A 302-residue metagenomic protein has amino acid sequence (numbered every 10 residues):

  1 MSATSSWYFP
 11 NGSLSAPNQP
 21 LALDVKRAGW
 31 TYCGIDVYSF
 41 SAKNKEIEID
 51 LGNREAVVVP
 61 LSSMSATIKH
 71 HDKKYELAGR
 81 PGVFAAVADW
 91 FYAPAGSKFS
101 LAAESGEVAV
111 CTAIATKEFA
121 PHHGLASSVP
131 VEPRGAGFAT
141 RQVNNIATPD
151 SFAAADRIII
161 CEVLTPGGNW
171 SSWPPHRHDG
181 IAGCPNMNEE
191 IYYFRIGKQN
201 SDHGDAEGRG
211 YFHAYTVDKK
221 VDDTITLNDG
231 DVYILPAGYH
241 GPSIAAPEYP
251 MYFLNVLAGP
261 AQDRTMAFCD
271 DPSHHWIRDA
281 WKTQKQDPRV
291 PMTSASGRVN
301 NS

Functional and structural regions predicted by a protein language model:
S2-E48, E55-S65, R278, Q284-N300: Hydrophobic, proline/glycine-rich low-complexity stretches
L14-E48, R141-I191: A short glycine-rich, His/Asp/Glu-containing loop-to-beta-strand
C33-A102: Extended, compositionally biased flexible segments
I47-Y75, G167-G168, D179-V232, S243: Glycine- and acidic-residue-biased ligand/ion/polar-headgroup-sensing regions
F84-E104, A113, T226-P247: Conserved metal-binding segment of the jelly-roll/cupin
A95, A103, V110-A115, A147-D150 (+4 more regions): Short, structured patches in soluble enzyme cores that scaffold and shape functional sites
G106-T148, P247, L254-S302: Double-stranded beta-helix
F212-W276: Accessory, usually C-terminal, subdomains that scaffold auxiliary metal cofactors
